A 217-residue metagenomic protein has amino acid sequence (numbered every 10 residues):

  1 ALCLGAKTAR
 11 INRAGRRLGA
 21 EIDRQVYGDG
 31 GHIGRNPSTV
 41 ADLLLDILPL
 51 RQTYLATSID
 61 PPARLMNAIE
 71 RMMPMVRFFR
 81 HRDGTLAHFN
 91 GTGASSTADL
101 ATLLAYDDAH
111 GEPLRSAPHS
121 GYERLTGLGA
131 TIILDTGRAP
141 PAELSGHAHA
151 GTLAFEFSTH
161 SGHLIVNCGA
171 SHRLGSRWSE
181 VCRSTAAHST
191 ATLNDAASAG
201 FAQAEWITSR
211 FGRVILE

Functional and structural regions predicted by a protein language model:
A1-S38, D42: Active-site lining segments of carbohydrate-active enzymes
Y27-A170: Carbohydrate-active enzyme catalytic cores, enriched for enzymes that act on polyanionic acidic polysaccharides
L44, D60, W178, A202 (+1 more regions): Tryptophan-centered motif/residue detector
T97-A98, R183, A187, R210-E217: A short, hydrophobic/aromatic-rich structural module that often spans a beta strand with its adjoining loop
P118-T131, A197-E217: Extended, loop-rich substrate-binding clefts of extracytoplasmic carbohydrate-active enzymes
E143-G146, L174-S179, Q203-A204, G212-I215: A short, polar/proline- and glycine-enriched secondary-structure boundary/capping micro-motif
A170-A197: Conserved active-site neighborhood of enzyme catalytic/cofactor-binding cores
